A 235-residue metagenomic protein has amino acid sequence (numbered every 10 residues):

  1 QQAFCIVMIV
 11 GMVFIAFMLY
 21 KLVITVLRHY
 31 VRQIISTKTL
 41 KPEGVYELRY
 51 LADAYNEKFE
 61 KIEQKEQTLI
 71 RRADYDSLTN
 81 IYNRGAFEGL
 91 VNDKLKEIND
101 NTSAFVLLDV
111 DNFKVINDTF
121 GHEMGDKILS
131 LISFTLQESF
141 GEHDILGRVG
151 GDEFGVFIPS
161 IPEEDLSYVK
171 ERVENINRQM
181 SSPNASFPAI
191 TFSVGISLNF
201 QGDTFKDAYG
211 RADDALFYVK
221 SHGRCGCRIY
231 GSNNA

Functional and structural regions predicted by a protein language model:
Q1-R32: Cytoplasm-proximal transmembrane signaling helix
T25-E66: HAMP signal relay modules and closely related sensory coiled-coil linkers that couple transmembrane inputs to cytosolic
Q67-G89, L108-H122, S130: Conserved nucleotide-binding and Mg2+-coordinating catalytic segments in signaling enzymes
I70-R71, R84-T102, S133-G141: Short regulatory alpha-helical coupling segments that immediately precede and/or link into cyclic nucleotide signaling
V110, M124-I145, E153, F157: Active-site-proximal alpha-helical element of nucleotidyl cyclase-like catalytic domains and analogous helices
D118, H122, S167-K170, S197-Y230 (+1 more regions): Catalytic-core segments of nucleotide cyclases and related cyclic-nucleotide turnover enzymes
S133-Q137, L166-S186, I196, R211-D213: Alpha-helical scaffold within the catalytic cores of cyclic-nucleotide enzymes
D144-R148, P188: A short pre-motif secondary-structure segment
